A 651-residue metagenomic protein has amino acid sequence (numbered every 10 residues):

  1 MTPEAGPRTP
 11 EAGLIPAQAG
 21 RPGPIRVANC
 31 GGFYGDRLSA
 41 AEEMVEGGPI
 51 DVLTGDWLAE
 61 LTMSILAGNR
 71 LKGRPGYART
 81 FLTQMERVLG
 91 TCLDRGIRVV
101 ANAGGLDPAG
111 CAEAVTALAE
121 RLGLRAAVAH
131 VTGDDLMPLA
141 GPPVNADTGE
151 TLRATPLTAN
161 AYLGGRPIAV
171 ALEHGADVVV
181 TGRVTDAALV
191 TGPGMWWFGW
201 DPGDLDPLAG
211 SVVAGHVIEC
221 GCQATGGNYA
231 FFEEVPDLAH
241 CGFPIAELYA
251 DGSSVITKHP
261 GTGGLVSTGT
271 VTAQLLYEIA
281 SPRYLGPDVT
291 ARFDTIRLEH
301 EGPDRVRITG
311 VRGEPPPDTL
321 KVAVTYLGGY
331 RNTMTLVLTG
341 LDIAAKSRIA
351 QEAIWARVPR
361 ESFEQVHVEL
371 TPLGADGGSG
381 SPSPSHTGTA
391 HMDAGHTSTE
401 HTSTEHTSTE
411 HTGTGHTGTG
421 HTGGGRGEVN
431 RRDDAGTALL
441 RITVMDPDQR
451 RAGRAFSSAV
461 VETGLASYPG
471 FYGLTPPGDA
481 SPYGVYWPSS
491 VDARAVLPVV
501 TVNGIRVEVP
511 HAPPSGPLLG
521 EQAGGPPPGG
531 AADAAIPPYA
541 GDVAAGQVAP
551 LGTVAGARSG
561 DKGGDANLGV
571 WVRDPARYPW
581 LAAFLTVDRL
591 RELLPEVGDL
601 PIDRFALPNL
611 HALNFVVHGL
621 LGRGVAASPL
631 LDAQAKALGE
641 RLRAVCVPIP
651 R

Functional and structural regions predicted by a protein language model:
T2-G6, P10-E43: N-terminal amphipathic/basic leader segments beginning at the initiator methionine
A5-P7, A12, P384-T422: Long, intrinsically disordered low-complexity tandem-repeat segments
G48-L66, R87: N-terminal glycine-rich anion-binding loops that anchor highly charged ligand groups
P49, D318-P382, G415-D533, P538 (+9 more regions): C-terminal non-catalytic interaction/assembly regions of soluble proteins
L53, L71-P193, Y229, T268-A291 (+6 more regions): Alpha/propeptide regions of enzymes that mature by internal proteolysis
R121-D134, T191-P236, A583: Catalytic or ion-translocation cores adjacent to nucleophile or general acid/base/metal-coordination motifs in diverse
L208-P315, R331: A conserved active-site cap/scaffold subdomain adjacent to cofactor or substrate pockets
V597-R651: Helix-rich interaction surfaces within compact, conserved domain-sized segments that mediate assembly or partner
